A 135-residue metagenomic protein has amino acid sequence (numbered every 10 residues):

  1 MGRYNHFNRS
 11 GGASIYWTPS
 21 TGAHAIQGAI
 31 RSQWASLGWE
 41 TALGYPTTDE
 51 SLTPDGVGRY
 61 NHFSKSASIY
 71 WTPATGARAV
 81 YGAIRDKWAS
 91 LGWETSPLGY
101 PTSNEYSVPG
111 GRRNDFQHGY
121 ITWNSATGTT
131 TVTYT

Functional and structural regions predicted by a protein language model:
M1-T135: Extended, compositionally biased repeat/scaffold regions that form elongated interaction surfaces
